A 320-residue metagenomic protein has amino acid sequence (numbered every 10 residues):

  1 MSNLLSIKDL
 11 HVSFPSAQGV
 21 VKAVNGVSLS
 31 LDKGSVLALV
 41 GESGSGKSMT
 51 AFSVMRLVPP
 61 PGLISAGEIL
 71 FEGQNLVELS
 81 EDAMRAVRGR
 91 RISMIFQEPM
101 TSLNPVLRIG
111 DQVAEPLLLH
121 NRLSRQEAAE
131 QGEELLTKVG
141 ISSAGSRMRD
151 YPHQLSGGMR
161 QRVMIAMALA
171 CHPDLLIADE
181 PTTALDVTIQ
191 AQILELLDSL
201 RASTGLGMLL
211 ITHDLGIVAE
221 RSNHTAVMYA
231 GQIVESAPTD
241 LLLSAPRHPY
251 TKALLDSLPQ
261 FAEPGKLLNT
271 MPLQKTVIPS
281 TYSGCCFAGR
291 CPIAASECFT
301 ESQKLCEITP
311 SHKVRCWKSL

Functional and structural regions predicted by a protein language model:
E42, L175-I177, P181, L185-K266: P-loop NTP-binding/switch modules centered on Walker-like glycine-rich loops
I64-N75: Conserved ABC transporter NBD signature motif
Q74-N75, E127-S146, L255: Conserved ABC ATPase "signature" region
S142-G145, S236-L320: Short catalytic/signature loops enriched in Gly
D150-L155, M159: Conserved ABC ATPase signature
A170-D174: A short, proline-enriched helix->beta-strand linker immediately N-terminal to the Walker B motif in ABC-type P-loop
